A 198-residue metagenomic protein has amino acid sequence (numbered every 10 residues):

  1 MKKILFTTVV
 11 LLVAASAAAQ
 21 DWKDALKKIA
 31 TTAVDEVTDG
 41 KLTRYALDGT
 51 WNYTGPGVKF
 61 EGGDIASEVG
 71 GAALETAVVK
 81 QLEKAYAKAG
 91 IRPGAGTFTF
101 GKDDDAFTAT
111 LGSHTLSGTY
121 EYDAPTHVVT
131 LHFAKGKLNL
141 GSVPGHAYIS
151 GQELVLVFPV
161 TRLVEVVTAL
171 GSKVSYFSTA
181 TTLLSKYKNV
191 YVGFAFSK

Functional and structural regions predicted by a protein language model:
M1-A25: Bacterial Sec-dependent N-terminal signal peptides
Q20-D103, T108, L116, A124 (+1 more regions): Lipid interaction determinants
